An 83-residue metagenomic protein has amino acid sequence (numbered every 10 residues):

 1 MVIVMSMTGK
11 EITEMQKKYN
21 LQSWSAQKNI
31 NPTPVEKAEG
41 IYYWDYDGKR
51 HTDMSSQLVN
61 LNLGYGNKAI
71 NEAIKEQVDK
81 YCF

Functional and structural regions predicted by a protein language model:
V4-E39: Active-site-adjacent loop/helix segments that line or gate small-molecule/cofactor pockets in enzymes
S6-G9, W24, R50-F83: Glycine-rich loop-to-alpha-helix module at the N-terminal edge of alpha/beta enzyme cores
K18, I41-D45, G64, K80: Intrinsically disordered, low-complexity N-terminal regions enriched in serine/proline/glycine with scattered basic
P32-S55: Active-site and channel-lining beta-strand-loop segments that bind or position nucleotide-derived/phosphorylated
